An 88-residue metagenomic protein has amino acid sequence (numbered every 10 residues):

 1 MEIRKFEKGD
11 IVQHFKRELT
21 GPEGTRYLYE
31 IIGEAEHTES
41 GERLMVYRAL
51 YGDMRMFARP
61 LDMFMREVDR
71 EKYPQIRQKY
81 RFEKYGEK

Functional and structural regions predicted by a protein language model:
I3-P22: Short coil-to-beta transition motif at edge beta-strands of beta-rich domains
R17, E36, E87: Residues that form or immediately flank small-molecule/cofactor binding pockets and catalytic motifs
L19-E23, R70-Y73: Low-complexity, polar-biased intrinsically disordered regions enriched in Pro/Ser/Thr/Gly
E23-E36: Short beta-strand-centered aromatic/proline hotspots
Y29, M45, Y80: A broad, low-specificity signal marking well-ordered, structured residues that form hydrophobic/aromatic
G33-F64: Basic/aromatic-rich interaction segments and small domains that mediate binding to polyanionic partners
G52-K88: Intrinsically disordered, low-complexity, charged/polar segments
